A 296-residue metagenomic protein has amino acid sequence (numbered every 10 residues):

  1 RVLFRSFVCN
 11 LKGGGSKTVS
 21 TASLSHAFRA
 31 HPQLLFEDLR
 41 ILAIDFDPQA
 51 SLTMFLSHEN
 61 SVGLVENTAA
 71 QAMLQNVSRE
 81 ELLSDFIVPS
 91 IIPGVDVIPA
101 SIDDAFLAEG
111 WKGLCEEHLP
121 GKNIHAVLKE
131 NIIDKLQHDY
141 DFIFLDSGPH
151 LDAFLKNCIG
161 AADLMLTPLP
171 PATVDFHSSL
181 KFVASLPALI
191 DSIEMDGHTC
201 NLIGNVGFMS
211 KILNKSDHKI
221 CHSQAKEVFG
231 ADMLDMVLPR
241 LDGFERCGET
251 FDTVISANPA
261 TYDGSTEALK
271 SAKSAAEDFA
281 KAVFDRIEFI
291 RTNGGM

Functional and structural regions predicted by a protein language model:
R1-M296: P-loop NTP-binding core
